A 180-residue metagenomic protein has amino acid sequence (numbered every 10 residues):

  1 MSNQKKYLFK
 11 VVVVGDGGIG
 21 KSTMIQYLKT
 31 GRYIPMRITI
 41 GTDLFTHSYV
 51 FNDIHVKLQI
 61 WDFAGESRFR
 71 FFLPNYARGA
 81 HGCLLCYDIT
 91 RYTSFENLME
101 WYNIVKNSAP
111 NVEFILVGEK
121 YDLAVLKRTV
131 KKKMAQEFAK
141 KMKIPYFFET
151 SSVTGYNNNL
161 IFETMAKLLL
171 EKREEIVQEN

Functional and structural regions predicted by a protein language model:
M1-N180: TRAFAC-class small GTPase G-domain
